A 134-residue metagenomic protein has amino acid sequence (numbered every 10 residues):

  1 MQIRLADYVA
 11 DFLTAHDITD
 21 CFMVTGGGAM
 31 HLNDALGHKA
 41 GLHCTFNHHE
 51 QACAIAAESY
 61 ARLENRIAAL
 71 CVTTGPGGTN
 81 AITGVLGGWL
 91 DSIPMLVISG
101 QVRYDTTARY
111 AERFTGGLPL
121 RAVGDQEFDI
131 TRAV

Functional and structural regions predicted by a protein language model:
M1-V134: N-terminal alpha/beta PP-like core and its mobile active-site loop of ThDP/TPP-dependent enzymes
